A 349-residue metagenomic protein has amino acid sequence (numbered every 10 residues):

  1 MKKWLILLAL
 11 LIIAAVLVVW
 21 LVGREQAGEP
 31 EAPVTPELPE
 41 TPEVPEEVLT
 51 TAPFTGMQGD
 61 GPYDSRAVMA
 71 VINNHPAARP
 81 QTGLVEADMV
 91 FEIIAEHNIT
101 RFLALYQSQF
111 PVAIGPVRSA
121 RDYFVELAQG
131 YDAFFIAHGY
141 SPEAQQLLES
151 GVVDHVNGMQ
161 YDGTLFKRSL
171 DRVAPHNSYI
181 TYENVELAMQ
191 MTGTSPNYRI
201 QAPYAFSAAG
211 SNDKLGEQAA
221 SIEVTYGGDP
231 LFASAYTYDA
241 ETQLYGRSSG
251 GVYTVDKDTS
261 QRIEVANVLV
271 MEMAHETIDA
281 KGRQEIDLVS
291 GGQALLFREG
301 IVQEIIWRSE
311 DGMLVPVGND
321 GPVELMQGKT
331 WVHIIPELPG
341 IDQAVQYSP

Functional and structural regions predicted by a protein language model:
M1-I12, L21-V22: N-terminal Sec-pathway targeting helices
W4, G28, A32-E46, A52-M89 (+1 more regions): A surface/extracellular/periplasmic glyco- and lipid-processing/surface-interacting theme
V18-E31: Hydrophobic single-pass membrane-insertion segments
